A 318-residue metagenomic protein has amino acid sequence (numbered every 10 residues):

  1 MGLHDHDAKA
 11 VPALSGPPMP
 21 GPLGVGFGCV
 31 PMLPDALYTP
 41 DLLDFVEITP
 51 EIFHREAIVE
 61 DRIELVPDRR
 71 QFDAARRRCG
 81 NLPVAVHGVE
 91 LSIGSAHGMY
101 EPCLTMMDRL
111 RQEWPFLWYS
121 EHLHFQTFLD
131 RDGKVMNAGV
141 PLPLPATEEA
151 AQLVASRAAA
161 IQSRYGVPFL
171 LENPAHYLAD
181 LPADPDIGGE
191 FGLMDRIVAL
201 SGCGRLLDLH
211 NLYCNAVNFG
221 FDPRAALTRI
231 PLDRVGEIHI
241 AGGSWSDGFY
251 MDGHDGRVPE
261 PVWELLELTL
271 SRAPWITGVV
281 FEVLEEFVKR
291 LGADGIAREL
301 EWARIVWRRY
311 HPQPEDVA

Functional and structural regions predicted by a protein language model:
G2-S95, T105-R109: N-terminal pre-domain/capping segments
P31-L33, P50-H54, P67-Q71, E90-S92 (+5 more regions): Active-site-proximal loop/turn and secondary-structure-junction residues that shape catalytic pockets, frequently
A36-L42, R62-V86, P102-L117, A159-R164 (+3 more regions): Acidic (Asp/Glu)-rich catalytic clusters
V46, Y119, D208, I238 (+1 more regions): Conserved, mostly hydrophobic/aromatic
A57-P67, D73, P141, T147-A151 (+2 more regions): Gly/Pro-rich active-site loop or hairpin
G98-G204: Active-site acidic/histidine proton-transfer and metal-coordination neighborhood in alpha/beta enzyme cores
T277-L284: Conserved active-site loop/cleft motifs that coordinate metal ions or position small ligands
R290-P314: C-terminal helical cap(s) of enzyme catalytic domains, especially alpha/beta-barrels
